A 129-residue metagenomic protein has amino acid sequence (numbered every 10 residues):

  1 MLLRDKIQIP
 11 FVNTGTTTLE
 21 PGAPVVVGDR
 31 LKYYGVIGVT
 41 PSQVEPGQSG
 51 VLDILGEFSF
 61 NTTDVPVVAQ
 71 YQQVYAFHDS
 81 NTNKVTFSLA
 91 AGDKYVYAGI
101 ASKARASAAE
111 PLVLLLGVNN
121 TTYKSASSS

Functional and structural regions predicted by a protein language model:
M1-S129: Surface-exposed, low-hydrophobicity beta-strand/loop segments enriched in small/polar/acidic residues
